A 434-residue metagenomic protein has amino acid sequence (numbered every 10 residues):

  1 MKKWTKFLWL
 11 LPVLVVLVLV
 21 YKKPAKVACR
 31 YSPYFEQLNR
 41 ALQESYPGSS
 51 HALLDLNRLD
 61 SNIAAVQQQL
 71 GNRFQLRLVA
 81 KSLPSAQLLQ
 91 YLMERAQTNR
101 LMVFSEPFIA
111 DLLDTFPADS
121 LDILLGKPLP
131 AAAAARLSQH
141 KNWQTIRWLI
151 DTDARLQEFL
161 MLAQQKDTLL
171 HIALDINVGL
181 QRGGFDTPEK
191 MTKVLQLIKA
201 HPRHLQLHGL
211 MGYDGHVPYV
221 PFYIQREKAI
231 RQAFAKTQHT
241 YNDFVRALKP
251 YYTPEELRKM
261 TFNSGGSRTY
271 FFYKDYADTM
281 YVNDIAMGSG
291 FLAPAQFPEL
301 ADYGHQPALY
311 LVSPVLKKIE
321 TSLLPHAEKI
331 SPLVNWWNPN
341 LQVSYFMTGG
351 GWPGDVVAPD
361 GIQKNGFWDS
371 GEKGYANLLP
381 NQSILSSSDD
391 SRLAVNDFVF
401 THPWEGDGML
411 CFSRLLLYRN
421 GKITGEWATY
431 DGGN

Functional and structural regions predicted by a protein language model:
K2-S138, D431-N434: A charged N-terminal "starter" segment
W9, T321-N434: C-terminal accessory subdomain/extension
Y34-F35, M211-P221, R226-I230, V282-F291 (+3 more regions): Active-site pocket-lining/capping segments in soluble small-molecule metabolic enzymes
L54-A65, Q232, K236-H239, D243 (+1 more regions): A non-catalytic, amphipathic alpha-helix used as a structural packing/dimerization or gating element in enzyme scaffolds
L59, K81, L112, L174 (+5 more regions): Conserved, mostly hydrophobic/aromatic
R77-P221: Active-site-proximal beta-alpha core segment in soluble small-molecule metabolic enzymes
V178-Y303: Active-site loop/helix belt of alpha/beta enzymes
R268-M347, G351-P353, V357: Active-site loop ensemble at the mouth of alpha/beta enzyme cores that anchors a bound cofactor
